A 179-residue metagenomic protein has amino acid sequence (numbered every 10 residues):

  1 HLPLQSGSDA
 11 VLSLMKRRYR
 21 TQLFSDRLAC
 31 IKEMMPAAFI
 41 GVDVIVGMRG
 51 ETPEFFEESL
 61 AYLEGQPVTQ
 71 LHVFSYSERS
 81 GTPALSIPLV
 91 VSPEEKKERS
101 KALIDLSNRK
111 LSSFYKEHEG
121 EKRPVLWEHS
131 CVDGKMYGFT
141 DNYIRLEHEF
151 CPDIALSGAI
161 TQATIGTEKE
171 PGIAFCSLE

Functional and structural regions predicted by a protein language model:
H1-Q70, Y76-E95: Conserved non-cysteine loop/helix-boundary elements of the Radical SAM core domain that shape
R20, E58, Q70-H72, L111 (+2 more regions): A general marker of short, structured functional hotspots
F24, F39, F55-F56, F74 (+4 more regions): Phenylalanine-focused residue identity feature
S86-E179: Terminal RNA-binding accessory module
